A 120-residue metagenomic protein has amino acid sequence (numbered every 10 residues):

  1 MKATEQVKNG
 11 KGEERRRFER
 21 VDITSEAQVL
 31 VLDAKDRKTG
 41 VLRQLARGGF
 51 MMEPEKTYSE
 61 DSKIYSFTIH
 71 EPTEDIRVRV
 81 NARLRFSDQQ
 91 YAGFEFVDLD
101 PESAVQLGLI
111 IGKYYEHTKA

Functional and structural regions predicted by a protein language model:
M1-A120: Structured alpha-helical
